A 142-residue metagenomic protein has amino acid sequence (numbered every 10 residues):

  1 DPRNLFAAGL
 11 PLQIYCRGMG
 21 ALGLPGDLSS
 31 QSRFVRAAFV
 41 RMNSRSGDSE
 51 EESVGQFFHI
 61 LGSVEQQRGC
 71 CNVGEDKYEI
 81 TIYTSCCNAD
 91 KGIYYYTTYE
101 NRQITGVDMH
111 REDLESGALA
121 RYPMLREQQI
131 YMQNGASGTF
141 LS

Functional and structural regions predicted by a protein language model:
D1-S142: C-terminus-biased signal that marks the final domain/tail of proteins
